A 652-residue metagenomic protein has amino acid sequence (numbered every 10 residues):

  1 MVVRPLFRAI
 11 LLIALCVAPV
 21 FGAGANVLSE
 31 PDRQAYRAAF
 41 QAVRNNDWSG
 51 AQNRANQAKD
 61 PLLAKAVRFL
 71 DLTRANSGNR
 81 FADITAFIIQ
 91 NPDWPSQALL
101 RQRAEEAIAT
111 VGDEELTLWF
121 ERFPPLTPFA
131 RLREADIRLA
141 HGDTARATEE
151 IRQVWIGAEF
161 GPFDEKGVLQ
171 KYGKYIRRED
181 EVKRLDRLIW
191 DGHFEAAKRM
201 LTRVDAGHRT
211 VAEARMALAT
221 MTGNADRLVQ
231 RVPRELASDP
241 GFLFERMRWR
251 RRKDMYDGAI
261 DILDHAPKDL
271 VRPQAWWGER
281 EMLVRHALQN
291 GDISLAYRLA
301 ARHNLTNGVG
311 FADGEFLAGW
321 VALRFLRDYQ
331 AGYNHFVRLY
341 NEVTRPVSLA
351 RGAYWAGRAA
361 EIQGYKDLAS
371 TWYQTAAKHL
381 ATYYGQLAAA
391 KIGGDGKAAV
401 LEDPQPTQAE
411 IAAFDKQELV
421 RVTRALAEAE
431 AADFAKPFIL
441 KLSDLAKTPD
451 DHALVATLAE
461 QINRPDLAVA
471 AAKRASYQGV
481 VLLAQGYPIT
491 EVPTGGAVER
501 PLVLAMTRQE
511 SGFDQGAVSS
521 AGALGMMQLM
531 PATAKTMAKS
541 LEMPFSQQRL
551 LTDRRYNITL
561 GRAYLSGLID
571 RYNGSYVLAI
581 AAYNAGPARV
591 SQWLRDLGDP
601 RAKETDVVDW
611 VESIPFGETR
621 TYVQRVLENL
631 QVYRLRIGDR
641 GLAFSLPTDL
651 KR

Functional and structural regions predicted by a protein language model:
A9-P19: Bacterial N-terminal signal peptides
A23-L70, A399-L419, E428: N-terminal leader/linker segments that initiate helical-solenoid repeat arrays
N26-L28, Q52-L62, T73-N76, T85-P95 (+14 more regions): Solenoid-like repeat scaffolds
A35, R68, R101-A104, R131 (+8 more regions): TPR repeat positional signature
A38, R68-D71, A104, E134 (+8 more regions): Structural register within alpha-helical repeat arrays
A42, A75, I108, R138 (+9 more regions): Residue at a conserved register position within TPR or TPR-like alpha-solenoid repeats
N45, R74, V111, H141 (+7 more regions): Structural motif corresponding to the intra-repeat A-B loop/turn of tetratricopeptide repeats
F69-L70, T85-A86, Q90, Q230 (+13 more regions): Catalytic glycan-binding domains that act on GlcNAc-containing polysaccharides
